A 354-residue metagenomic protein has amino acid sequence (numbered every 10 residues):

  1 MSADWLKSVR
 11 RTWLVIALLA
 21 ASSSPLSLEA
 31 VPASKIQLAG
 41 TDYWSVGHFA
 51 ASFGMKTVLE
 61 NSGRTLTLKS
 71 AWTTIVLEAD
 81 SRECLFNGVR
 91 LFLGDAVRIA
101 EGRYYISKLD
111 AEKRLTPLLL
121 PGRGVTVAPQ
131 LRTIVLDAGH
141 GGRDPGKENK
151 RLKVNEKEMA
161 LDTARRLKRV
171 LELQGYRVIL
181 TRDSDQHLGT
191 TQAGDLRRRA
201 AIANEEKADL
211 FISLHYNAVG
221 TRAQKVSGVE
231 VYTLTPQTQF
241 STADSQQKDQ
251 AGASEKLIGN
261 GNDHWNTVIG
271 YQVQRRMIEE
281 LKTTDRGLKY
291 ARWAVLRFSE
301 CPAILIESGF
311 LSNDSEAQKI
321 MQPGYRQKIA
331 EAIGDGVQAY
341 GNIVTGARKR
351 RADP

Functional and structural regions predicted by a protein language model:
S2-L14: Bacterial N-terminal signal peptides that target proteins for export
T12-P25: Bacterial N-terminal signal peptides
A20-A21, K147, A223: Alpha-helical transmembrane segments and their juxtamembrane interfaces
S22, P32, L38, A100 (+3 more regions): A generic, residue-level signal for flexible/boundary positions that often mark functional hotspots
L26-R143, N149, D162, V170 (+1 more regions): Primary recognition of N-terminal secretory signal peptides and signal-anchoring hydrophobic helices
V154-P354: Active-site-proximal helix/loop segments of hydrolytic enzymes
